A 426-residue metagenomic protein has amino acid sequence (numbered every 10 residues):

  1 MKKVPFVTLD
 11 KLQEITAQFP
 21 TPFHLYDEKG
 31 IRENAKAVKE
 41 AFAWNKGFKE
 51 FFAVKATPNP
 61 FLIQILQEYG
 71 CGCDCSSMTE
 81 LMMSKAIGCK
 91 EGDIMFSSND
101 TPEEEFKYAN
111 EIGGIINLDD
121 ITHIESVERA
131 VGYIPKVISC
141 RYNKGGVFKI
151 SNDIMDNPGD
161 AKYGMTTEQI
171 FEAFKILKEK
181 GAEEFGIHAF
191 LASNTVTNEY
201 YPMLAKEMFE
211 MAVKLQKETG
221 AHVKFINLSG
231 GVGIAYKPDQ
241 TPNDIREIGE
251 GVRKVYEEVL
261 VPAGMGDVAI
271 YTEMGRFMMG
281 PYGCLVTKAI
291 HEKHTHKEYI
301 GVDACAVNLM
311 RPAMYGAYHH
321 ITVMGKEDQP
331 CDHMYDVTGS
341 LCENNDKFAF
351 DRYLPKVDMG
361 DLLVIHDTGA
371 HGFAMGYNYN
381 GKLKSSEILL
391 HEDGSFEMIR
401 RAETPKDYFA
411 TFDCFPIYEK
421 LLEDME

Functional and structural regions predicted by a protein language model:
M1-K136, F171-E172, L177-E179, E183 (+3 more regions): A charged N-terminal "starter" segment
K11, D27-G30, N34, V38 (+19 more regions): General structural feature for long, well-ordered alpha-helical segments within catalytic domains of soluble enzymes
I31, K55, S77, A109 (+6 more regions): Conserved, mostly hydrophobic/aromatic
P58-F61, M83, V147-F148, S193-T197 (+5 more regions): Flexible loop/turn segments at secondary-structure boundaries
G72, M95, I115-N117, S139-R141 (+8 more regions): Structured core elements
G132-V147: Glycine-rich, aromatic-flanked loop segments that form ligand/cofactor-binding clefts across common enzyme folds
K144-H291: Active-site loop/helix belt of alpha/beta enzymes
L260, M265-E426: Charged (often Lys/Glu-rich) extended helix/loop segments that serve as interaction or gating elements
